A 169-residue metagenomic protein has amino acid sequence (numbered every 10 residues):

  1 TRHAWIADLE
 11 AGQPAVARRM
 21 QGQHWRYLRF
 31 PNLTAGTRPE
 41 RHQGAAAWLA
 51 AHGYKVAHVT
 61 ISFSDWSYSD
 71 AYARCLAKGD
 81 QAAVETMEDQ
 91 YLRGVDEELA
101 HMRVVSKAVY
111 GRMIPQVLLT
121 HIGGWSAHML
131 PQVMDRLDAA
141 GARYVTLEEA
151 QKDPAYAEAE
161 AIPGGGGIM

Functional and structural regions predicted by a protein language model:
T1-G141, E149: Catalytic domains of cell-wall/extracellular-matrix polysaccharide-remodeling enzymes, centered on de-N-acetylation
V133-M169: Low-complexity, Gly/Ser/Thr/Pro-rich intrinsically disordered linker/tail segments
